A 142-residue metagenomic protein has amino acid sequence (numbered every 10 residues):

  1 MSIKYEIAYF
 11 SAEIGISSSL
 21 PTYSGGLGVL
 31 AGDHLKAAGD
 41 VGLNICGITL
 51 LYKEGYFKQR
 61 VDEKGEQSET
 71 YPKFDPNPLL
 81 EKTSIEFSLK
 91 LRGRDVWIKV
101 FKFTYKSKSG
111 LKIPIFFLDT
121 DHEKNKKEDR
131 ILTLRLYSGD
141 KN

Functional and structural regions predicted by a protein language model:
M1-N142: Catalytic cores of carbohydrate-active enzymes across secretory and cytosolic contexts
